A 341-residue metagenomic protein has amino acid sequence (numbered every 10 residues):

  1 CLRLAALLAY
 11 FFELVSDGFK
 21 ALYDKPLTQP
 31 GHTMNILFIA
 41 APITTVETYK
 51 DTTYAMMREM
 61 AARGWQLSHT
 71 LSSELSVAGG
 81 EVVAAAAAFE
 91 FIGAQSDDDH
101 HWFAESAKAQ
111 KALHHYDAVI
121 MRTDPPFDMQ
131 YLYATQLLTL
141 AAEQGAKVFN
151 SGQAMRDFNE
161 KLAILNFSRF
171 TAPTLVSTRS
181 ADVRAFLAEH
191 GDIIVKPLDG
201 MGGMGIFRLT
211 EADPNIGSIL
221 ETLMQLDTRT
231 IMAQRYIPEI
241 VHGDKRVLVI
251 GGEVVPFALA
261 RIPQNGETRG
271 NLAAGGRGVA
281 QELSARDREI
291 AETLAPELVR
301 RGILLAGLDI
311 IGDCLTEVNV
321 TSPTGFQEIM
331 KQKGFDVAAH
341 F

Functional and structural regions predicted by a protein language model:
Y10-F12, F19, Y23: Aromatic (phenylalanine/tyrosine) cluster motif
Y23-T33: Short, Lys/Arg-enriched N-terminal segments with co-localized hydrophobic residues within the first ~10-30 amino acids
M34, I39-A40, V46-Y49, N265-G266 (+1 more regions): ATP-dependent carboxylate activation and anion-phosphoryl transfer catalytic cores that bind Mg-ATP to form
F38, I120-M121, Q234: Redox-cofactor binding/interface segments in oxidoreductases and associated redox assembly factors
P42, D124-P126, L198-G200, P323: Short glycine-rich anion-binding loops that position phosphate/pyrophosphate groups of nucleotides and phosphorylated
T44-V176: Conserved N-proximal alpha/beta basic substrate-recognition cap immediately N-terminal to, or forming the N-lobe
T52-T53, S180-A181, A188-D192, D199-I290 (+1 more regions): Phosphate-binding site of ATP-dependent enzymes
